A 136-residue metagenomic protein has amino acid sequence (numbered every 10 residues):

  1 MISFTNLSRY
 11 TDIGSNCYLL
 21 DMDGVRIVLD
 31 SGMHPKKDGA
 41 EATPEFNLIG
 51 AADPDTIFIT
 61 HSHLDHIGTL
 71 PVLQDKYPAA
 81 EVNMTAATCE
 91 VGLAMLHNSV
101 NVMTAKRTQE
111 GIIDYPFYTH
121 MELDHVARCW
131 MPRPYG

Functional and structural regions predicted by a protein language model:
M1-F4, R26: Extreme N-terminal starter segment of soluble prokaryotic enzymes
F4, V82, C129-W130: Generic structural signal for residues in well-ordered beta-strands
F4-T5, H61: N-terminal amphipathic, basic-rich helices that act as targeting or association modules
L7, L29, R133: Hydrophobic residues at beta-strand termini and immediately following loops that shape nucleotide-binding pockets
R9, A87, P134-Y135: Residues that form or immediately flank small-molecule/cofactor binding pockets and catalytic motifs
Y10-G14: A short catalytic or substrate-binding loop motif that flags glycine-/basic-rich loops and adjacent residues that bind
S15, M22-I59, H63-L64, G68-A80 (+2 more regions): Pre-active-site segment of Zn-dependent metallo-hydrolases
A127-Y135: Short acidic-hydrophobic, aromatic-tinged amphipathic segments that line or gate anion-handling sites
